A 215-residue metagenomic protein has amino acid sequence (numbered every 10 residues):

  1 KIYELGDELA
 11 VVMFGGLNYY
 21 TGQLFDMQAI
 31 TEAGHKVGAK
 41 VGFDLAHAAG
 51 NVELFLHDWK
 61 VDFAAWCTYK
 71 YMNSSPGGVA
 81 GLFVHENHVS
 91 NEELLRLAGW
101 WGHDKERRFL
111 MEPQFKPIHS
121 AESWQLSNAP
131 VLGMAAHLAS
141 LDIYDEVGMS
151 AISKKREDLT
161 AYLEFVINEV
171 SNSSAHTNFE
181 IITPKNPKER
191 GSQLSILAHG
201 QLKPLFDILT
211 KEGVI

Functional and structural regions predicted by a protein language model:
K1-I215: Pyridoxal 5′-phosphate
